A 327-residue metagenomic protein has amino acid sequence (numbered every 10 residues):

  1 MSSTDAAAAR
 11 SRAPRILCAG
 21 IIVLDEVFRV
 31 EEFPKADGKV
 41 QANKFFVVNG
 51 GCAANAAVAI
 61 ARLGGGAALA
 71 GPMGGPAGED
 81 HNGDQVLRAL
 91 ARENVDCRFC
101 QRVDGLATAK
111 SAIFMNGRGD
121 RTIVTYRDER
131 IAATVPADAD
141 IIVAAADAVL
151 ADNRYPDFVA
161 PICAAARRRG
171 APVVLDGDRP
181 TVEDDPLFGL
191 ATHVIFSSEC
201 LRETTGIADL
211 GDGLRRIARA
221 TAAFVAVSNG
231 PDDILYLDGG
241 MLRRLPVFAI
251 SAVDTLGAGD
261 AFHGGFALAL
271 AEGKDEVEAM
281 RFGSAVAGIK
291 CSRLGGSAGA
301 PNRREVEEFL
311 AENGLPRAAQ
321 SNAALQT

Functional and structural regions predicted by a protein language model:
M1-L17, L210-T327: Conserved phosphate-binding/catalytic region of the ribokinase-like
M1-P76, Q85-R88, N322-T327: Glycine-rich phosphate/adenosyl-contacting loop at the front of the ribokinase-like
A61, R167, A271: Gly/Ala-rich phosphate-binding loop of Rossmann-like dinucleotide-binding domains, activating on the conserved
L69-P72, R98-V103, I113-A148, N153: Conserved phosphate-binding/catalytic loop of the ribokinase/pfkB sugar-kinase fold
A89-G105: A glycine-rich helix N-cap at a beta->alpha junction
R130-A139, D157, L175-E183: Active-site glycine-rich loop that binds ribose-phosphate moieties when present
A160-R244, S251: Conserved phosphate/ATP/ADP-binding segment of small-molecule kinases
